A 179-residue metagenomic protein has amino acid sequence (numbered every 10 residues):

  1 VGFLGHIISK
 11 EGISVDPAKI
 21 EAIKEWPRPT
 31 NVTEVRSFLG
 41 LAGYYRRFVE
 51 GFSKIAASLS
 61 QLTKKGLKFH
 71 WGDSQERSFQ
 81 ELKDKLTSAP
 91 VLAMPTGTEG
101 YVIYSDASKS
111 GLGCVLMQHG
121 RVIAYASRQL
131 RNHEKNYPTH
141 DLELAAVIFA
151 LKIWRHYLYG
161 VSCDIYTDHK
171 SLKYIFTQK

Functional and structural regions predicted by a protein language model:
V1-E99, S171: C-terminal reverse transcriptase regions that engage the nucleic-acid substrate
D16, D106, D168: Short, conserved phosphate/pyrophosphate- and ester-handling motifs at nucleotide-, phospho-/glycolipid
A42-Y45, E143-G160: Metal-dependent nuclease catalytic cores in nucleic-acid-processing enzymes, especially RNase H-like/related
L67, H119-A145, K170-K179: A short, polar/acidic, helix/strand-boundary loop motif
G100-A107: Two-metal-ion RNase H-like nuclease active-site motif
V102, S162-D168: Short glycine-rich phosphate-binding loop at a beta-alpha junction
K109-Q118: Acidic, metal-ligating active-site segments
M117-I123, I153-S162: Secondary-structure transition/capping motifs at alpha-helix termini and the adjoining loop/turn into the next element
